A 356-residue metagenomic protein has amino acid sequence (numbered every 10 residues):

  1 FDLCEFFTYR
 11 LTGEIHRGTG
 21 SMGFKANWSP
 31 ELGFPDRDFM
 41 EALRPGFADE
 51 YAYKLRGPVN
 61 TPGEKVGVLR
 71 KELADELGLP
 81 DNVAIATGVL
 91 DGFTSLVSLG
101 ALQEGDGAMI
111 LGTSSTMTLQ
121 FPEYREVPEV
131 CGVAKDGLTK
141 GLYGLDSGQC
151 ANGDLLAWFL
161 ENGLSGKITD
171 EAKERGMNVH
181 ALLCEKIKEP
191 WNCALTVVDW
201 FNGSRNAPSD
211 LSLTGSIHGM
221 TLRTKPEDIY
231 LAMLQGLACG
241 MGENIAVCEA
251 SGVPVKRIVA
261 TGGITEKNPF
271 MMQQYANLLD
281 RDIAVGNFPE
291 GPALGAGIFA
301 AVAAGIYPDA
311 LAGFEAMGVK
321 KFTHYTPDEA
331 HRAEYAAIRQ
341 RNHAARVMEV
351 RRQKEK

Functional and structural regions predicted by a protein language model:
F1-R17, K25-E50, N60-V259, I264-K356: Active-site core segments that coordinate phosphate-bearing ligands/cofactors across diverse enzyme families
S21: Dinucleotide-binding Rossmann-like beta1-alpha1 core, especially the glycine-rich loop that anchors the ADP
A52-K54: Electropositive nucleic-acid engagement tracts
G57: Short, conserved phosphate-binding/catalytic loop or strand-edge motifs used in phosphoryl-/nucleotidyl-transfer
